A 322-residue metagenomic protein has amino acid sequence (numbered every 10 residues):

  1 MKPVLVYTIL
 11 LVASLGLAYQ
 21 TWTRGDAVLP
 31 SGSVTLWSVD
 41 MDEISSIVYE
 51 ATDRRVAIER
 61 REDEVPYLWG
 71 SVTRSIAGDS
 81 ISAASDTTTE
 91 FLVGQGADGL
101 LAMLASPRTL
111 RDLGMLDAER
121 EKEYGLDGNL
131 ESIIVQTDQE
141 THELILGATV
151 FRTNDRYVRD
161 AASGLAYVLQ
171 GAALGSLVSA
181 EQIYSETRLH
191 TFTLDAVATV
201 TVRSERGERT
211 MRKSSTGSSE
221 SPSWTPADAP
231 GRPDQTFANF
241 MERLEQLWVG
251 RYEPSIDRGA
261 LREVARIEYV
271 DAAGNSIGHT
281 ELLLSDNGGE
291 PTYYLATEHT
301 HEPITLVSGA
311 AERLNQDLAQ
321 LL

Functional and structural regions predicted by a protein language model:
M1-L322: A short-motif feature that recognizes glycine-rich, charge-decorated loops that bind or process nucleotide phosphates
